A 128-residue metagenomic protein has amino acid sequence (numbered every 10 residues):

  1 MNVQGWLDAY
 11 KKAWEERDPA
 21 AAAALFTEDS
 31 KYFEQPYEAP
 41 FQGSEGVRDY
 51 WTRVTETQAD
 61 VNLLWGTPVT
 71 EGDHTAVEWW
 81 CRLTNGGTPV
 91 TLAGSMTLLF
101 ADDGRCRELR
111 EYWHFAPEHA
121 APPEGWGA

Functional and structural regions predicted by a protein language model:
N2, D18, R48-A128: A beta-strand edge to alpha-helix "cap/lid" segment located at domain peripheries
L7-K12: Amphipathic alpha-helical repeat scaffolds
A13, L25, V54-T57: Short alpha-helical functional segments enriched in proximate histidine and acidic residues
E16-K31: Short, well-ordered alpha-helical segments enriched in acidic and aromatic residues
K31-F41, V54-T57: A short gly/proline-enriched turn/hairpin at secondary-structure junctions
